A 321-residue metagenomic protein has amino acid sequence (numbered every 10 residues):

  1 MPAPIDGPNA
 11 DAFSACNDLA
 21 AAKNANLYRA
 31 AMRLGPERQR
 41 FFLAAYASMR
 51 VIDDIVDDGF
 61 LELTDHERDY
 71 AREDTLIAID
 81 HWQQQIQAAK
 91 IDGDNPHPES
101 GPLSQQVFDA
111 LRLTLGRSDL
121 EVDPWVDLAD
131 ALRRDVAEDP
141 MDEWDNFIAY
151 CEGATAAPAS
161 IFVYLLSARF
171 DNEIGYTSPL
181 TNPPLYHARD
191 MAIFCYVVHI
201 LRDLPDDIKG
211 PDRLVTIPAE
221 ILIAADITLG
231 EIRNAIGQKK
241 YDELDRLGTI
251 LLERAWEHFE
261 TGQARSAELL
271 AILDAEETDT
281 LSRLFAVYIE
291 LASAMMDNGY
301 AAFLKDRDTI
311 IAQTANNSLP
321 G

Functional and structural regions predicted by a protein language model:
M1-C195, P205-G321: Catalytic cores of Mg2+-dependent Asp-rich isoprenoid enzymes
H199: Short, contiguous alpha-helical
